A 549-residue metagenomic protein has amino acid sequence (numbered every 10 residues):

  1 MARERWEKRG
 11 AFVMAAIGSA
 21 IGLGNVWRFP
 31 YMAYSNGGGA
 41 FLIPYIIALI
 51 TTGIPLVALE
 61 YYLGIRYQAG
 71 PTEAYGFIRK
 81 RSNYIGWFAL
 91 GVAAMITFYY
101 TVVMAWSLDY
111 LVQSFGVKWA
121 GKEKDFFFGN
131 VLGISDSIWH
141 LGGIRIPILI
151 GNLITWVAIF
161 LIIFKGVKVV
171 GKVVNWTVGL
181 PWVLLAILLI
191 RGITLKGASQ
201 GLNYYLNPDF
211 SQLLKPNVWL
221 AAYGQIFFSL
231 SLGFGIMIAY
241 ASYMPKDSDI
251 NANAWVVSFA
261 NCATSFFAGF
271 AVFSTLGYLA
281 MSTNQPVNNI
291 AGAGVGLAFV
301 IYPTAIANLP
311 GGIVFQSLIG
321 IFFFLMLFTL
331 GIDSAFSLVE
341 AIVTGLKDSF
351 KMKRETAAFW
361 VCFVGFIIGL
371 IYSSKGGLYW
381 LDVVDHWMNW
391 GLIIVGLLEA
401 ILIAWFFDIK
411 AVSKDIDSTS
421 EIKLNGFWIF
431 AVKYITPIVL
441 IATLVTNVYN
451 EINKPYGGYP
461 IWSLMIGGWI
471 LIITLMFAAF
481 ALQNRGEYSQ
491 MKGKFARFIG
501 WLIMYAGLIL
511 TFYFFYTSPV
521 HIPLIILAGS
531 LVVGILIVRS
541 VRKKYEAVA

Functional and structural regions predicted by a protein language model:
A2-W6, G10, G171-I368, L510-I526 (+1 more regions): Membrane-embedded translocation segments of transport machinery
R3-R5, M32-N36, R66-F88, V102-V167 (+10 more regions): Inter-helical loop and helix-membrane interface segments of multi-pass membrane transporters/permeases
E7-G24, I96, T101, D136-F164 (+5 more regions): Hydrophobic, membrane-embedded alpha-helices of multi-pass small-molecule transporters
R9, M14-I17, P44-K80, L195 (+2 more regions): Juxtamembrane transmembrane-helix boundary signature
A11-I46, Q200, I236-M244, N253-W255 (+3 more regions): Transmembrane helix-boundary motif of multi-pass solute transporters/channels
R28-A48, G64, Q68, I78-K80 (+10 more regions): Transmembrane helix-loop boundary segments of multi-pass membrane transporters
L56, T97-F126, W182-P208, S274-Y278 (+5 more regions): Hydrophobic alpha-helical segments and their helix-loop junctions in multi-pass secondary transporters
F350-C362, W387-I466, E487-A506, V548-A549: C-terminal membrane-solvent junction of multi-pass transporters and transport-like membrane proteins
